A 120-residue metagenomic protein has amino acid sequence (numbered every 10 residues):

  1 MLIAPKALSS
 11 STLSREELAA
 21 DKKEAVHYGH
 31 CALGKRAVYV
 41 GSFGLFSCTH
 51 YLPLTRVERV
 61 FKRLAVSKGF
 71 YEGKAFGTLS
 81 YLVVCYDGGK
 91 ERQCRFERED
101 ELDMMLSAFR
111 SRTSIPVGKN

Functional and structural regions predicted by a protein language model:
M1-R36: Anionic N-terminal interaction surfaces
L2-I3, R59-N120: Acidic, Ser/Thr- and proline-rich intrinsically disordered linker/docking segments of eukaryotic scaffolds
A20, Y39, D87-E91: Generic, low-specificity signal for short hydrophobic/alpha-helical stretches with a mild N-terminal bias, encompassing
K22-A25, F43-L45, F76-G77: Short solvent-exposed loop/turn micro-motifs enriched in small/polar/acidic residues
H27-G29, G41-F46, D87: Short strand-coil-strand connectors
H30-C31, H50, L82: His/acidic/aromatic-lined binding-pocket segments of jelly-roll/cupin-type domains and related regulatory beta-sandwich
G34-G73: Phosphoinositide-binding peripheral membrane targeting modules
